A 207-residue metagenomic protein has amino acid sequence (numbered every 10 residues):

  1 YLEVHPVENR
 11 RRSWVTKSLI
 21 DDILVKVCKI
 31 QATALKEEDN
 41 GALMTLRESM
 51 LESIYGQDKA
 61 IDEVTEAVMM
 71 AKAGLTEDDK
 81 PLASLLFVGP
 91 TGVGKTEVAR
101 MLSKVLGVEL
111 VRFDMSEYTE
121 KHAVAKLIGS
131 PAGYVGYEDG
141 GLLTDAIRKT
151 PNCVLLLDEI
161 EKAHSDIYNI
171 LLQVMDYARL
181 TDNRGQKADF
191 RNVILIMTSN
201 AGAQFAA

Functional and structural regions predicted by a protein language model:
Y1-A207: AAA+ P-loop NTPase nucleotide-binding core of proteostasis motors
